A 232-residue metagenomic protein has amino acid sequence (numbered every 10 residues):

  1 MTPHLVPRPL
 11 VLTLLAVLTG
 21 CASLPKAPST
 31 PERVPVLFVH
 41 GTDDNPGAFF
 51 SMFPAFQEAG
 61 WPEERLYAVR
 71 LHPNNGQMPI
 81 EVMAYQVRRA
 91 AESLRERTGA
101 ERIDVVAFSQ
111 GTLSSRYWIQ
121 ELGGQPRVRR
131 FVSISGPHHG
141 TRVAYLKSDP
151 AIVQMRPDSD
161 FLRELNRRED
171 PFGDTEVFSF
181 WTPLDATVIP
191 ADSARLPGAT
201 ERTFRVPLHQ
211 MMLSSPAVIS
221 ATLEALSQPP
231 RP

Functional and structural regions predicted by a protein language model:
T2-V11: Bacterial N-terminal signal peptides that target proteins for export
T19-G20: C-terminal motif of bacterial Sec signal peptides marking the signal peptidase cleavage site
S23-A27: Bacterial lipoprotein signal-peptidase II cleavage site
S29-V34: Proline/glycine-enriched tight loop/beta-turn segments at coil->beta junctions that connect or precede beta-strands
V36-H40, G47, A55, P62-R65 (+3 more regions): Serine-dependent carboxylesterase/thioesterase catalytic core of lipase-like alpha/beta-hydrolase/SGNH enzymes
L37-N45, S51, N75-G76, V105 (+2 more regions): Extracytoplasmic low-complexity repetitive segments enriched in small/polar residues
F49-F50, I80-E81, P190, S215-P216: Conserved strand-to-helix beginnings and helix N-cap segments that scaffold or border functional pockets
I152-M155, D170-P232: C-terminal catalytic-base region of ester-bond hydrolases, centering on the histidine of the charge-relay
